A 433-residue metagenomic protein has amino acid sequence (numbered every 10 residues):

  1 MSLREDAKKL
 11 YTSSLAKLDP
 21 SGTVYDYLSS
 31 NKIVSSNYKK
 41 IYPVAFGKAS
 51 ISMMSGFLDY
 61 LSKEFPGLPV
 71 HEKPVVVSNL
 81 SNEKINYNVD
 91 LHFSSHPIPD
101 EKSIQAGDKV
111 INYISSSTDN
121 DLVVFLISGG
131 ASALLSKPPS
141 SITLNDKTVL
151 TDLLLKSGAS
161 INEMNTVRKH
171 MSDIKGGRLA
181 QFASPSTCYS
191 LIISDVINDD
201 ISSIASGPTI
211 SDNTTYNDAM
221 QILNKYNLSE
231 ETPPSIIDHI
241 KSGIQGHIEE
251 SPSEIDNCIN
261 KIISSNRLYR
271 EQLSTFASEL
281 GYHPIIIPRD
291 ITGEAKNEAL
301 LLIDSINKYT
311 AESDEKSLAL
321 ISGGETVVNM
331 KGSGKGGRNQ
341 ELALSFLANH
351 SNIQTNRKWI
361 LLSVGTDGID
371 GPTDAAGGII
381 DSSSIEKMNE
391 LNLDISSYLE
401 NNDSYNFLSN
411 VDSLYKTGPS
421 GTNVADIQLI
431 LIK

Functional and structural regions predicted by a protein language model:
M1-Y42, I51-E64, P69-V70, I98-D119 (+3 more regions): N-terminal glycine-/serine-/threonine-rich phosphate-binding loop
V44-A45, V75-S78, F125-G129, S190-V196 (+3 more regions): Short beta-strand segments
G56-G67, N88-L91, I111, S115 (+5 more regions): A glycine- and small-aliphatic-rich helix-loop capping segment at beta-alpha/alpha-beta transitions that lines
V76-D119, V167-R168: Glycine-rich oxoanion-binding loops at beta->alpha junctions
K102, S115-S203, P208-S211, S396-D403 (+4 more regions): Glycine-rich, mobile lid/loop segments that gate access to catalytic sites or pores
I142-A159, D212-N227, S333-L361: Gly/Ser/Thr-rich active-site loops/lids in small-molecule metabolic enzymes that frequently grip phosphoryl groups
R168, S186-Y189, S211-L301: Accessory alpha-helical/coil subdomains and C-terminal extensions that flank or cap enzyme catalytic cores
L344-K433: Internal helix-turn-beta structural module
